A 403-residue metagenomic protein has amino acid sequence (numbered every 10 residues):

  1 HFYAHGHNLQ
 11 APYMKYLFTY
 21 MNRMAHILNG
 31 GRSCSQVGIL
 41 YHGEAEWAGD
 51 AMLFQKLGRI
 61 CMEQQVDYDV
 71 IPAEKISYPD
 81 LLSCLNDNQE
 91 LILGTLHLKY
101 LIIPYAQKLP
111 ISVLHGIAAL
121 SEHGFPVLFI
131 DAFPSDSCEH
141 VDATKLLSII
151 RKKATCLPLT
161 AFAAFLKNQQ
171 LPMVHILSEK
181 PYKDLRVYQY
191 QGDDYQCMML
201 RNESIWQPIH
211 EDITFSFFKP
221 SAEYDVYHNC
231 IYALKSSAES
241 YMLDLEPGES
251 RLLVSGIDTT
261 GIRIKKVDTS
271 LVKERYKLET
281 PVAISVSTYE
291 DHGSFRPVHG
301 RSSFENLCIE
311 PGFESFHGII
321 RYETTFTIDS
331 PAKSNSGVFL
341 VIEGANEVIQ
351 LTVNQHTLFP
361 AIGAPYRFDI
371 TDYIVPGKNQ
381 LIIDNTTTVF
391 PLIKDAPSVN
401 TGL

Functional and structural regions predicted by a protein language model:
H1-F316, T327-P331, L358: Carbohydrate-binding surfaces of carbohydrate-active enzymes
Q196, Y322, S336-V338: Structural beta-strand segments of beta-rich domains
S204, G344-N346, I374: A generic beta-sheet turn/junction motif
S236-A238, A361-F368: Short, solvent-exposed loop/turn segments in extracellular or other extracytoplasmic domains
T259-G261, T386-I393: Short acidic/polar inter-strand loop motif in beta-rich domains
F326, A332-N354, Q380-I383: Aromatic-lined ligand-binding clefts that engage carbohydrates, nucleic acids, or primary amines
T327, Y366-K378, D384, V389: Short, surface-exposed tryptophan/glycine-enriched loops that mediate extracellular molecular recognition
P391-L403: Exposed low-complexity, polar/acidic, P/S/T/G-rich flexible segments that act as propeptides, protease-susceptible
